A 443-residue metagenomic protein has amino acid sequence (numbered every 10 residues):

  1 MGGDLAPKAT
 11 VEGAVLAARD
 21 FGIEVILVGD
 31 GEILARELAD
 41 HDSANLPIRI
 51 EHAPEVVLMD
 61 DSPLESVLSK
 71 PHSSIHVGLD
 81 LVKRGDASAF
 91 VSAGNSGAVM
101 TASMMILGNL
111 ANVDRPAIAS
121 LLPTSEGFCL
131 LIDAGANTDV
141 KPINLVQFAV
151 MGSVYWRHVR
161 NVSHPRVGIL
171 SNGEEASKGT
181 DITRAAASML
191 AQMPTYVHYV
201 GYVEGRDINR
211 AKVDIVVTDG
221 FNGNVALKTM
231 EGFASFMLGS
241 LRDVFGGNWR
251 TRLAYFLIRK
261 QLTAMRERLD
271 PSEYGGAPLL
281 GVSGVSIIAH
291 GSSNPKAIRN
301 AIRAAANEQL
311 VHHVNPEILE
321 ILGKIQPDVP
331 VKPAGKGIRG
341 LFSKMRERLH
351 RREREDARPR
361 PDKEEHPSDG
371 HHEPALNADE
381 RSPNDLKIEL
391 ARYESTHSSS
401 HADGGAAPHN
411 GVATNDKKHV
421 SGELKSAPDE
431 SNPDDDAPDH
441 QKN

Functional and structural regions predicted by a protein language model:
M1-A35: N-terminal phosphate-binding or glycine-rich loops at protein starts, especially the Walker A/P-loop of NTPases
D4-V11, H72-K83, A89-S103, L110 (+7 more regions): Short glycine/serine/threonine-rich phosphate/pyrophosphate-binding segments that cradle anionic phosphate groups
L5-A9, I26, E32, T138-G201 (+1 more regions): Glycine-rich phosphate/diphosphate-binding loop of Rossmann-like nucleotide-binding domains
T10, M104-L131, K212-V216, G220-V331: Glycine-rich phosphate/nucleotide-binding loop
A18-F21, L38-I48, R160, L190-Y196: Short helix-capping segments at alpha-helix termini
D42-A87: Phosphate/nucleotide-donor binding subsite
Q309, H313, E320-R358, D362 (+2 more regions): Phosphate-binding loop/pocket of nucleotide- and phosphate-handling active sites
E353, N377-N443: Long, low-complexity, intrinsically disordered segments
